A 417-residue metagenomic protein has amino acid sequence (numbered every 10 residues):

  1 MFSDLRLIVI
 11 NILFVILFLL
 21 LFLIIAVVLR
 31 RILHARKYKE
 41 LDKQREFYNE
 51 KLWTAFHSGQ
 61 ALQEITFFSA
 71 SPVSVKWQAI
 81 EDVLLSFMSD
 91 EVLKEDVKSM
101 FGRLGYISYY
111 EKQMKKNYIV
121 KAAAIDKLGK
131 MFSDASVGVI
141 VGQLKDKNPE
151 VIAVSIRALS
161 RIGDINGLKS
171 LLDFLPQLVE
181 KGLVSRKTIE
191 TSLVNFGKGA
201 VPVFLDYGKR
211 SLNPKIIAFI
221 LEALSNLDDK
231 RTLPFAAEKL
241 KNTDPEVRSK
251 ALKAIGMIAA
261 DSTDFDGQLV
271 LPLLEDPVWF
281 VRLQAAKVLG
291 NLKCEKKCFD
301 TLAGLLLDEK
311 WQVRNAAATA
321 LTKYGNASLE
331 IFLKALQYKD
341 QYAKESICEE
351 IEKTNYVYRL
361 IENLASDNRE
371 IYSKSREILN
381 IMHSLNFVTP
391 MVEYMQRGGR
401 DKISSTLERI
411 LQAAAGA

Functional and structural regions predicted by a protein language model:
M1-K39: N-terminal signal-anchor transmembrane alpha helix of single-pass membrane proteins, serving as the membrane-anchoring
I24, L29-K37, K145, P149-A153 (+2 more regions): Long, contiguous interaction/recruitment modules in multidomain scaffold/adaptor proteins
I32-M114: N-terminal topogenic membrane-targeting module
E64-F67, Q78, K94, M100-M114 (+10 more regions): Amphipathic alpha-helical scaffolding segments comprising HEAT/armadillo-like alpha-solenoid repeats
D82-L85, E91-M100, A122-F132, A153-D164 (+13 more regions): Structural detector for internal amphipathic alpha-helices that build alpha-solenoid repeat scaffolds
S108-R157, R161: N-terminal entry module detector
K116-N117, K147-P149, L178-G182, L212-N213 (+6 more regions): Short inter-helical turns and helix N-cap capping residues of alpha-solenoid HEAT/ARM repeat scaffolds
